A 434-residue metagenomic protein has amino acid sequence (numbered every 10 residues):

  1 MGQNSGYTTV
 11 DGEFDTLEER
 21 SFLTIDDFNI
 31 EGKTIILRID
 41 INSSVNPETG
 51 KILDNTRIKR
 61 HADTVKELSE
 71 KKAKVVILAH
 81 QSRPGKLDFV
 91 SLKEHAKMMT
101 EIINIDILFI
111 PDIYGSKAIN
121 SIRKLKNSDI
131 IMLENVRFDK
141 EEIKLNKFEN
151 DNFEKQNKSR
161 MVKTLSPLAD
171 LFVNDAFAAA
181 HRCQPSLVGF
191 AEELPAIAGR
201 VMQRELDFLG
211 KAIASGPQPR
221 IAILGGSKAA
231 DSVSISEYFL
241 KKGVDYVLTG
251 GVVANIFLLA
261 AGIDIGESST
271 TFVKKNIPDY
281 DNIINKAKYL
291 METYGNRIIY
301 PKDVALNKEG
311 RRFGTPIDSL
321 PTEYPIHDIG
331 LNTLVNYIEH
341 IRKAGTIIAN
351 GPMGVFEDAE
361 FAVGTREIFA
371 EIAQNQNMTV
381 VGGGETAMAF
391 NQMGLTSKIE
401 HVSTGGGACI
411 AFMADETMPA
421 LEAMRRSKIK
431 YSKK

Functional and structural regions predicted by a protein language model:
G2-K434: Active-site loop-to-helix "anion-binding N-cap" substructures in soluble metabolic enzymes
